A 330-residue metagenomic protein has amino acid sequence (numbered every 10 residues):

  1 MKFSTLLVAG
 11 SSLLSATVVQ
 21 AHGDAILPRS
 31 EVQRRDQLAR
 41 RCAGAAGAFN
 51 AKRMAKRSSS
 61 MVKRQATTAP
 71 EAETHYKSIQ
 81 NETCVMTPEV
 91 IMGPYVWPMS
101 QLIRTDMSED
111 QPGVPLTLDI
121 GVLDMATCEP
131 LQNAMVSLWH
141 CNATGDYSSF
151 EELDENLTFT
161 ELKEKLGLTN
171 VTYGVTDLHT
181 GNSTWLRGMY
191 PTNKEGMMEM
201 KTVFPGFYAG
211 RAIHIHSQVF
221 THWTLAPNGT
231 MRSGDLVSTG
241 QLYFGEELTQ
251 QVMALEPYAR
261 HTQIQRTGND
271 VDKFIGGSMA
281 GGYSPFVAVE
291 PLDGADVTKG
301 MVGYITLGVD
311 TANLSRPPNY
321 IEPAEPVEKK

Functional and structural regions predicted by a protein language model:
M1-I26, K330: Fungal secretory targeting signals
V8, A21, T67, I91 (+7 more regions): Intrinsically disordered, low-complexity segments enriched in small/polar residues
L13, G47-N50, V96, S148 (+3 more regions): Polar low-complexity intrinsically disordered regions enriched in Ser/Thr and small residues
V19-E71: N-terminal zymogen propeptides
R64-V271, T311-R316, E322: Beta-strand-dominated extracellular/periplasmic modules and repeats in secreted or surface-exposed proteins
R260-K330: Long, compositionally biased interface segments
